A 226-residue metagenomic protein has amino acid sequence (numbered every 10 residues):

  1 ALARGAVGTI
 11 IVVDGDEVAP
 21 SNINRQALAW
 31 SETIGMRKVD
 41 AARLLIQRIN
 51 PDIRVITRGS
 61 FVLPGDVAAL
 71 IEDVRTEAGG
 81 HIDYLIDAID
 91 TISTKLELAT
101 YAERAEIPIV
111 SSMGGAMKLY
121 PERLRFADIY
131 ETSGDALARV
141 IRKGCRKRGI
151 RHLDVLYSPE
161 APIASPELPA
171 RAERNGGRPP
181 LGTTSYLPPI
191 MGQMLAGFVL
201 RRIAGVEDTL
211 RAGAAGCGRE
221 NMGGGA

Functional and structural regions predicted by a protein language model:
A1-A226: Adenine nucleotide-associated cytosolic modules
